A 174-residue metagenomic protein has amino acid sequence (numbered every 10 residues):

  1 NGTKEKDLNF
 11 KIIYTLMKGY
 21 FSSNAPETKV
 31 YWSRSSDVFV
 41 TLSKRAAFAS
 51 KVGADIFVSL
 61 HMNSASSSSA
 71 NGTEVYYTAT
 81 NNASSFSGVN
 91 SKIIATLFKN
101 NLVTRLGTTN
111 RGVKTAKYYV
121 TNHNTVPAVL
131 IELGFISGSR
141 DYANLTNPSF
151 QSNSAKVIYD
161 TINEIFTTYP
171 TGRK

Functional and structural regions predicted by a protein language model:
T3-K174: Active-site-proximal helix/loop segments of hydrolytic enzymes
